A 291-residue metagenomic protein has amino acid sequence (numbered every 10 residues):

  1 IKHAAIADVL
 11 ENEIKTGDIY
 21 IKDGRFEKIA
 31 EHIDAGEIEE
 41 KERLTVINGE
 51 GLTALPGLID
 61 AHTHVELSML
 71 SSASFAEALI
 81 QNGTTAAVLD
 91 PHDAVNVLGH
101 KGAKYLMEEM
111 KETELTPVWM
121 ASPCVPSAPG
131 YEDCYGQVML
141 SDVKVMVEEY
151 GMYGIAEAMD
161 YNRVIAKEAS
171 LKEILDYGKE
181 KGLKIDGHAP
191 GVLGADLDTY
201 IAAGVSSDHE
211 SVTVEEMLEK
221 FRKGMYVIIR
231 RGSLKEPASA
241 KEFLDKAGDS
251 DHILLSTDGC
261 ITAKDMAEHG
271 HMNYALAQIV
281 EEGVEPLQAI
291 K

Functional and structural regions predicted by a protein language model:
I1-E40: N-terminal metal-binding scaffold of metallo-dependent hydrolase/deaminase domains
I1-K2, D23, G36-L89: Replace "His-x-His-based motif
A4, G24, G51, H62 (+6 more regions): Divalent metal-coordination and catalytic microenvironments
G57-V65, A87-L89, P117-A121, G154-E157 (+4 more regions): Hydrophobic faces of well-ordered beta-strands that scaffold small-molecule active sites in alpha/beta enzyme cores
I59-S71, S127-L140, S206, E210: Active-site mouth loops of central-metabolism enzymes
A76-K184: Divalent-metal coordination cores built from histidine and acidic residues
T84-T85, G151-M152, T199-S207, F221-I228 (+1 more regions): Glycine-enriched alpha-helix->loop->beta-strand junction motifs that scaffold or abut catalytic
L244-K291: His/Asp/Glu-enriched, well-ordered alpha-helical/loop segment that forms or immediately abuts the divalent-metal
